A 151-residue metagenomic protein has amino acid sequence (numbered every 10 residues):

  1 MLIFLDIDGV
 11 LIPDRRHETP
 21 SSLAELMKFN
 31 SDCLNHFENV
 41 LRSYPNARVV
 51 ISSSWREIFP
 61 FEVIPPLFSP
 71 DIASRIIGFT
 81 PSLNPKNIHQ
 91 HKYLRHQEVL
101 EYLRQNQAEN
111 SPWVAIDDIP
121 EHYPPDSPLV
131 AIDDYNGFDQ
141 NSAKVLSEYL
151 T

Functional and structural regions predicted by a protein language model:
M1-P45: Active-site neighborhood of HAD-like aspartate-dependent phosphohydrolases
L2, R48, P112-V114: Structural motif
L5, S52-I58, I116-D118: Short His-Asn-centered micro-motif
L11, E57-F59, E121-Y123: Short, active-site-adjacent cap segments at secondary-structure transitions
I12, S54-R56, Y102: Tryptophan-centric aromatic hotspots in well-structured domains and transmembrane helices
S43-N46, A108-N110: Short helix-terminating capping/connector loops at secondary-structure junctions
Y44-V63: Substrate-recognition element of Asp-dependent hydrolases with the DxDx(T/V) motif
E62, P66-T151: C-terminal cap/substrate-recognition subdomain and adjoining C-terminal extension of metal-dependent phosphatase-like
